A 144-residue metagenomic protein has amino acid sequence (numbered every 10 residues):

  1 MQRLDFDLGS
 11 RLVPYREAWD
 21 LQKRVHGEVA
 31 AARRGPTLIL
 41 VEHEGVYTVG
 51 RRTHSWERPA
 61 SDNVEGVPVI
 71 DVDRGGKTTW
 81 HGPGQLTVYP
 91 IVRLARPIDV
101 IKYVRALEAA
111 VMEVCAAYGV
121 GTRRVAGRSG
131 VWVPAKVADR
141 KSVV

Functional and structural regions predicted by a protein language model:
M1-A138, V144: N-terminal lobe of the biotin/lipoate ligase/transferase fold
